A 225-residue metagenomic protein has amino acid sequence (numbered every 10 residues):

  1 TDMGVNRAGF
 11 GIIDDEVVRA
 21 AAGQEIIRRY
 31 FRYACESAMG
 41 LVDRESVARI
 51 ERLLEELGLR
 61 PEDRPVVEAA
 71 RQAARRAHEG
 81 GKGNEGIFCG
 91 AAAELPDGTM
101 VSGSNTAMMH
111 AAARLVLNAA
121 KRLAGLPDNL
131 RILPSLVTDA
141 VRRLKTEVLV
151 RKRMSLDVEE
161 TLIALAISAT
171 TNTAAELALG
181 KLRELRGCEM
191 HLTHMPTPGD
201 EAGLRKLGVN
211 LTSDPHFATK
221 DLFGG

Functional and structural regions predicted by a protein language model:
T1-Y33, L54, A69, L130 (+1 more regions): C-terminal binding/interaction regions
C35-V47, R153-M154: Short, compositionally biased low-complexity segments
R44, L57-E68, M109, A113 (+1 more regions): Electropositive phosphate-/nucleotide-binding environments in soluble metabolic enzymes
E51-G90: Short, basic/aromatic recognition patches
G90-E94, G98: Short beta-strand scaffold segments in enzyme catalytic cores
V101-S102: Generic structural signal for well-ordered beta-strand positions
A107-A124: A short, polar/charged loop-to-alpha-helix boundary motif
G125-R131: Phosphate-handling active-site elements
